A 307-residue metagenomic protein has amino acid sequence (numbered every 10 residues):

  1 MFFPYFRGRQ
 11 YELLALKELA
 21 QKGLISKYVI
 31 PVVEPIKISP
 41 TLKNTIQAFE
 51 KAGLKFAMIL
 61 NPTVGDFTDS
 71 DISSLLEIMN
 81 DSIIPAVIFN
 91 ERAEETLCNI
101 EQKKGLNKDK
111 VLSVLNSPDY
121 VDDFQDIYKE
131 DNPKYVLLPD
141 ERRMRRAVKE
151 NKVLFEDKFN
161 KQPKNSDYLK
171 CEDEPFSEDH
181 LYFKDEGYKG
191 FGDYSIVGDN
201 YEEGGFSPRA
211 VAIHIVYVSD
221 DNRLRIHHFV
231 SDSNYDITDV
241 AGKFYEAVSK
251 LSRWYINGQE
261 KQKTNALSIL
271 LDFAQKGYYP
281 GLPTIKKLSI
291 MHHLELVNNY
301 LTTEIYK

Functional and structural regions predicted by a protein language model:
M1-K27, I36: N-terminal basic/disordered segments at the start of proteins
A15-A20, T41-A48, T96-Q102, D123-I127: A short acidic, amphipathic alpha-helical/loop segment
G23, Y255-G258, G277: Short, flexible helical or helix-coil boundary motifs
K27-C98: An N-terminal, globular interaction/scaffold subdomain
D71-D173: Internal, hydrophobic cores of structured domains that mediate oligomerization or house catalytic pockets within large
D126-L267: Long, charge-rich C-terminal accessory regions
E260-K307: Hydrophobic, glycine-enriched assembly/anchoring segments
